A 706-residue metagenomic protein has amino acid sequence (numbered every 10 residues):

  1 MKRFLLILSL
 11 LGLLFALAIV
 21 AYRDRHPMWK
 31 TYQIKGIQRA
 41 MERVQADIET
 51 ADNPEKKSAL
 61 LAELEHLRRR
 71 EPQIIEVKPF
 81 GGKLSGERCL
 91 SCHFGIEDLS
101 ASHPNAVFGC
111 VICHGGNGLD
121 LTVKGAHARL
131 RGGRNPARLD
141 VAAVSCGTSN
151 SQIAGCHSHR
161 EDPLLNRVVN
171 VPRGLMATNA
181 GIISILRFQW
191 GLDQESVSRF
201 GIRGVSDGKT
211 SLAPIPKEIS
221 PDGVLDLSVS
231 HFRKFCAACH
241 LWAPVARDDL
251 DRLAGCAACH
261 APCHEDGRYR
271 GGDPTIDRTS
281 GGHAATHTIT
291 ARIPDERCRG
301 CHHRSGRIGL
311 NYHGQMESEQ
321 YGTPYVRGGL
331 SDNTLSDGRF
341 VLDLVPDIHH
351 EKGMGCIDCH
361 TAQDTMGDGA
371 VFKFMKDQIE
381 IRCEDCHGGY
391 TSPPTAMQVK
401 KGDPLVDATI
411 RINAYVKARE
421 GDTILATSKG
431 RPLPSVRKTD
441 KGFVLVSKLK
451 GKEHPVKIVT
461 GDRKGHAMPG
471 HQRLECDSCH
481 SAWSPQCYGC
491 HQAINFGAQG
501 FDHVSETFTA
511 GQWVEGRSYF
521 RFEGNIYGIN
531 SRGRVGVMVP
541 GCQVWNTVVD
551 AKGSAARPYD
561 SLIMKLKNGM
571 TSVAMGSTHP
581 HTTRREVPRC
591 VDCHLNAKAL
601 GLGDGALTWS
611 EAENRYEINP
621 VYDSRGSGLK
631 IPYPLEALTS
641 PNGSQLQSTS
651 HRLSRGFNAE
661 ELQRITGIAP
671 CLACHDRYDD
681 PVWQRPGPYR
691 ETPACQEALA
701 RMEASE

Functional and structural regions predicted by a protein language model:
K2-D98, A106-V107, V111, G115-A246 (+3 more regions): C-type cytochrome heme-c attachment and multiheme electron-transfer modules
H103-P104, L250: Short, glycine-/polar-rich solvent-exposed loops and beta-turns at beta-strand/coil boundaries
D251-A258, C263-D277: Long, hydrophobic, well-ordered secondary-structure blocks that form the structural core and pocket-lining surfaces
